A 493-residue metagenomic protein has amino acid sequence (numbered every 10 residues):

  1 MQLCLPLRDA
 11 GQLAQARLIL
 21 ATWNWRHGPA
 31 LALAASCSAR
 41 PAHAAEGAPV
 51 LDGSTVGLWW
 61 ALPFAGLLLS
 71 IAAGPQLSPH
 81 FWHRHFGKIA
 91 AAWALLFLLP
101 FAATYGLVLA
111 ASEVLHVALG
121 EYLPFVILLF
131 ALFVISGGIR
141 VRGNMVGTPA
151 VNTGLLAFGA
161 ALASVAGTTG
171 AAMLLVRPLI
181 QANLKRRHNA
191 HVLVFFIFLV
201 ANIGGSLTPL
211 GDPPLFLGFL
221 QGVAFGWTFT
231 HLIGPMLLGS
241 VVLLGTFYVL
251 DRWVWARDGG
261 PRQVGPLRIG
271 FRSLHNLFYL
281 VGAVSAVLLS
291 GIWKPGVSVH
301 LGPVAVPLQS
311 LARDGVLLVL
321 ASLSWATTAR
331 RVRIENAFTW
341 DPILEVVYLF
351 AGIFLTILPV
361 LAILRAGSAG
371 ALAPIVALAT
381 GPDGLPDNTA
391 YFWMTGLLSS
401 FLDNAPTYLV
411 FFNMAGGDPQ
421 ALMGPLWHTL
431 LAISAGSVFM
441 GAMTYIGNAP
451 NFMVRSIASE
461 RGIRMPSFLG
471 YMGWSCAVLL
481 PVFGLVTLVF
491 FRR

Functional and structural regions predicted by a protein language model:
M1-A45: N-terminal secretory/membrane targeting signals
W60-L68, H85-F101, Y122-A131, R272-G282 (+2 more regions): Hydrophobic mid-bilayer segments of alpha-helices in multi-pass membrane transport proteins, especially secondary
P79, L99-A118, F130-G147, A161-L174 (+3 more regions): Transmembrane alpha-helix boundary signature
F81, H188, L207-T208, L217 (+2 more regions): Juxtamembrane and boundary regions of transmembrane helices in multi-pass small-molecule transporters and channels
W82, F86, L250-H275, L301-V304 (+1 more regions): Flexible interhelical linker loops that connect adjacent transmembrane helices in multi-pass membrane transporters
P100-A102, A163, L174-H188, V192-V194 (+5 more regions): Membrane-interfacial helix-loop connectors
V117-L128, W227-L244, A305-L317, L431-M443: Alpha-helical transmembrane segments
L280-V410: Transmembrane helical segments that form the transport core of multi-pass membrane transport proteins
